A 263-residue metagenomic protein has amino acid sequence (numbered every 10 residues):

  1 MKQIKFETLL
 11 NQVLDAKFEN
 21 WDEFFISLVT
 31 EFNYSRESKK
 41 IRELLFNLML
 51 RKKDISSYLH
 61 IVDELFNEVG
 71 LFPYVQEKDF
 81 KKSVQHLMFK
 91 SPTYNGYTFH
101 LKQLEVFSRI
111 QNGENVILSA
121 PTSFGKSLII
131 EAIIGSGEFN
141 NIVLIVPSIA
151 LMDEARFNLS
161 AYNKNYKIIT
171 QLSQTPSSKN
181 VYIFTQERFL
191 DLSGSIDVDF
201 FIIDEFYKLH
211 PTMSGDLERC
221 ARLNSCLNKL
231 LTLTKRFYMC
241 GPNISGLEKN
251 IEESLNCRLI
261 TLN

Functional and structural regions predicted by a protein language model:
M1-N263: N-terminal helicase ATP-binding lobe
